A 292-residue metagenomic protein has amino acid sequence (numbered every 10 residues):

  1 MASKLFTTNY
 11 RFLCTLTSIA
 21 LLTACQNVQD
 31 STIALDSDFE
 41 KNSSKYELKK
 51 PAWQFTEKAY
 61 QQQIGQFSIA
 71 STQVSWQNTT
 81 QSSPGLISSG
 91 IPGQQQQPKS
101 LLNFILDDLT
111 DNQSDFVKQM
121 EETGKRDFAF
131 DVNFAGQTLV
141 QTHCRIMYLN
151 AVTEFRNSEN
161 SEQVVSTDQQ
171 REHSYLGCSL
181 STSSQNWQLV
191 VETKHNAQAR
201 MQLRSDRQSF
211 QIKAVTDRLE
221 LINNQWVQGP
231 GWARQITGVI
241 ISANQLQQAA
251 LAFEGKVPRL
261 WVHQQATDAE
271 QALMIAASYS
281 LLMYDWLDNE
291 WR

Functional and structural regions predicted by a protein language model:
A2-C14: Bacterial N-terminal signal peptides that target proteins for export
L22-A24: C-terminal motif of bacterial Sec signal peptides marking the signal peptidase cleavage site
Q26-Q29: Bacterial signal peptide processing site
A34-Y60: Post-signal peptide N-terminal segment of mature Sec-exported envelope proteins
Q63-G93: N-terminal, post-signal-peptide region of Sec/Tat-exported proteins
S82-L189: Long, acidic/polar, low-complexity amphipathic helices and coiled-coil-like
S158-R234: Short helix-loop boundary/capping segments
Q235-S242, L246-R292: Alpha-helical oligomerization segments
